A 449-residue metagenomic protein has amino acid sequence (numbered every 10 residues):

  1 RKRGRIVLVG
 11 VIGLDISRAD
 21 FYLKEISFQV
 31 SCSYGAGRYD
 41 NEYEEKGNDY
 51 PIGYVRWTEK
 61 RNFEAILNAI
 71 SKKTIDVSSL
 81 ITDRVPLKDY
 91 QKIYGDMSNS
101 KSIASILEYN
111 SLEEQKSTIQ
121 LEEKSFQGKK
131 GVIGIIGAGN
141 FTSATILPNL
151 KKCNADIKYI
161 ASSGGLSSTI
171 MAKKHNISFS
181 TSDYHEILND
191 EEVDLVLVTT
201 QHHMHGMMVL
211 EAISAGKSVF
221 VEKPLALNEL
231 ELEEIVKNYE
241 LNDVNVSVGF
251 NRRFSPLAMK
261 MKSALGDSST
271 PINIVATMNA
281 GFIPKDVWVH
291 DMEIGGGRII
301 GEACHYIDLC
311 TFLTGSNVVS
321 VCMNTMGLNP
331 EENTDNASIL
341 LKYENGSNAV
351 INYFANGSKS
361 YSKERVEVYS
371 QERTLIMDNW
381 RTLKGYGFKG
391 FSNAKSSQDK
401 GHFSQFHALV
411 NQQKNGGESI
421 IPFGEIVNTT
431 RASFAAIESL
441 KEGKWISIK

Functional and structural regions predicted by a protein language model:
K2, G206-F250: Beta-strand-loop-alpha-helix segment that lines the small-molecule cofactor/substrate pocket of alpha/beta enzymes
V9-S27, S31, G37, L225-N245: Rossmann-fold NAD(P)-binding glycine/threonine-rich loop
I26, A36-Y54, I70, N245 (+2 more regions): Predominantly a Rossmann-like dinucleotide-binding segment in NAD(P)-dependent oxidoreductases
E44-D89, D156-I157, N393-A394, Q412-T429: Glycine- and charged-residue-rich phosphate/anionic-cofactor binding loop of Rossmann-like
W57, N251, E364-R431, I446-K449: C-terminal glycine/acidic-rich active-site capping loop/insertion
G95, N99-S111, Q115, G301 (+2 more regions): Contiguous beta-strand/loop segments that form the cofactor/metal-binding neighborhood of enzyme cores
G95-E108, Q115-F126, L195, E344 (+1 more regions): C-terminal helix-rich "cap/oligomerization" subdomain common to oxidoreductases
Q115-H175: N-terminal Rossmann-like dinucleotide-binding module
